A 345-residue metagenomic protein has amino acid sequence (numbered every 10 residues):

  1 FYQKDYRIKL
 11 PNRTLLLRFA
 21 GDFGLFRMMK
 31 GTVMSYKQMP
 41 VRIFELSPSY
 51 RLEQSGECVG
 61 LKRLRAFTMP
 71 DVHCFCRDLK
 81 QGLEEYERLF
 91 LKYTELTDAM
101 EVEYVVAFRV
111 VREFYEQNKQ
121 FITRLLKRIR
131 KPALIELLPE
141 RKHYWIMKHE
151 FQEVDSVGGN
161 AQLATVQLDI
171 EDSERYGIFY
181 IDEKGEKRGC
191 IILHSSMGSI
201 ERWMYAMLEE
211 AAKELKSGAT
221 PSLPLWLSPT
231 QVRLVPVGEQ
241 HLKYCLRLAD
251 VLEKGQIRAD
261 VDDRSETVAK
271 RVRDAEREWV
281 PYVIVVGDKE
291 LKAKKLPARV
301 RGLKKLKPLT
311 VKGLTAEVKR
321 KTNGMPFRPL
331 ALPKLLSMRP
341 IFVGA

Functional and structural regions predicted by a protein language model:
F1-A345: NTP/phosphate- and nucleic-acid-binding module
